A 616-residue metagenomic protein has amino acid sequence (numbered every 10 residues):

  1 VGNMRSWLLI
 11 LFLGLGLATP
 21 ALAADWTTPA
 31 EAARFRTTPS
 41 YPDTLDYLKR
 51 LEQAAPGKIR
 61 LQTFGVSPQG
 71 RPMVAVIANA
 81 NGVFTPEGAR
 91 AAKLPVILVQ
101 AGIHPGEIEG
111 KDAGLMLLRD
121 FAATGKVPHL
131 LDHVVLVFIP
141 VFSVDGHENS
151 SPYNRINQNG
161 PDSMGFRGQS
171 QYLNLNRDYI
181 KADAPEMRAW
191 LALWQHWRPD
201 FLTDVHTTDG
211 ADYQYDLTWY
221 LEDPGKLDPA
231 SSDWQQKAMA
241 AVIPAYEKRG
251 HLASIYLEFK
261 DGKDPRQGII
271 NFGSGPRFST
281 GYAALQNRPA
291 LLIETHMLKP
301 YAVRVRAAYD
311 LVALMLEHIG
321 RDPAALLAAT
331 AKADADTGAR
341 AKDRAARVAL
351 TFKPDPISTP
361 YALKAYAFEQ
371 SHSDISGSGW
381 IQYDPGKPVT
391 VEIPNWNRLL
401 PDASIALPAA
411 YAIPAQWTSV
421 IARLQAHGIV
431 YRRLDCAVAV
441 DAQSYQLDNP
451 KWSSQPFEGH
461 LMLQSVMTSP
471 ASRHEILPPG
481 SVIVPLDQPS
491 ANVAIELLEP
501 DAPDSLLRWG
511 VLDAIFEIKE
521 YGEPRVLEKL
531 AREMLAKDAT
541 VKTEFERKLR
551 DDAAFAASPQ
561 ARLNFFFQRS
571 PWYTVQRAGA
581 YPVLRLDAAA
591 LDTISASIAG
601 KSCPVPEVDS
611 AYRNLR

Functional and structural regions predicted by a protein language model:
W7-P20: Bacterial N-terminal signal peptides
A21-A24, A32: Boundary at the C-terminal end of the N-terminal hydrophobic targeting segment
A30-P39, Q100-E107, N176-I180, D228-S232 (+2 more regions): Second-shell loop/turn segments in exported
D43-I97: Soluble metallo-hydrolase cores and metallopeptidase-like ectodomains found primarily in the secretory/periplasmic
A89-I103, I108-R277: Active-site/substrate-binding loop(s) of hydrolase catalytic cores
F259-L447: Hard-cation-handling environments
I421-N492, E499: Substrate-recognition/cap regions that form aromatic- and gly/pro-loop-enriched pockets for small-molecule ligands
S490-V493, L498-C603: Accessory, solvent-exposed terminal regions and/or long lumenal/extracellular loops of proteins
